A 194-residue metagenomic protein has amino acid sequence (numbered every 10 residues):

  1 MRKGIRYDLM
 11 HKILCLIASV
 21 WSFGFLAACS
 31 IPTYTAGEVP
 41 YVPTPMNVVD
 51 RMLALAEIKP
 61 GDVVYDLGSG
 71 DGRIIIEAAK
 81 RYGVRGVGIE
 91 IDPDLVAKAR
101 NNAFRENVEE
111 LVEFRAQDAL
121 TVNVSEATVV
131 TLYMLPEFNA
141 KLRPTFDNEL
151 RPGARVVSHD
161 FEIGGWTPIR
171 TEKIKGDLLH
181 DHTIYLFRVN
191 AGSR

Functional and structural regions predicted by a protein language model:
C15-L26: Bacterial N-terminal signal peptides
A27-D62: S-adenosyl-L-methionine
G61-G70: Conserved class I S-adenosyl-L-methionine
G72-I76: Glycine-rich SAM-binding Motif I of class I
R85-E90: Conserved SAM-binding motif I beta-strand of class I
V96-E126: S-adenosyl-L-methionine
S125-K141: A short SAM/SAH-binding and catalytic strip from SAM-dependent methyltransferases
E137-R194: C-terminal substrate-binding/active-site "lid" region of AdoMet-derived donor-dependent transferases
